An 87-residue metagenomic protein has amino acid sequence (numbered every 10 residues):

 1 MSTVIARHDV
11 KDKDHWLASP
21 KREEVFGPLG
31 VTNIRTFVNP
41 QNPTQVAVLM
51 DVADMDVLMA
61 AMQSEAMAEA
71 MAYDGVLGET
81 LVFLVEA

Functional and structural regions predicted by a protein language model:
M1-A87: Short S/T/G/P-rich N-terminal loop/turn motif that feeds into the first structured element of a domain
